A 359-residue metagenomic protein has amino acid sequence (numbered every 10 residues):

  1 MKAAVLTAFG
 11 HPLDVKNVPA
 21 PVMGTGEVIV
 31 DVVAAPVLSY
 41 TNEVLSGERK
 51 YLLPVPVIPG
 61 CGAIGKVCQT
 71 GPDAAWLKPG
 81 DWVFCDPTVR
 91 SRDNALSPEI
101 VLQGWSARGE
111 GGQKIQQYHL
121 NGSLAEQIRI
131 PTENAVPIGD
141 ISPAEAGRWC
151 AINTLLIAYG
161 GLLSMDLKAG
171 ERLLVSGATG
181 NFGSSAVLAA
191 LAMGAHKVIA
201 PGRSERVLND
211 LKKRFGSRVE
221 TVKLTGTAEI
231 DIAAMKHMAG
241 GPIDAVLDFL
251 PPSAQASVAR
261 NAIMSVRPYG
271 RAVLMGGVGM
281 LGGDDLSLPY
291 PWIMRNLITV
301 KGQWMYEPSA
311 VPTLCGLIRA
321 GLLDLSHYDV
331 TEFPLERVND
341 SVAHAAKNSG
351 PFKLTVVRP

Functional and structural regions predicted by a protein language model:
P21-A35, E48-I100, I141: Glycine-rich beta-strand-centered segment in the early N-terminal region that forms part of a ligand/cofactor-binding
V89-L174: NAD(P)H dinucleotide-binding glycine-rich loop of Rossmann-like/cofactor-binding domains, especially the beta1-alpha1
I157, N181-F182: Hydrophobic/small residue at the entry helix of a nucleotide-binding pocket
A158-G160, R260, Y306-P359: C-terminal hydrophobic helical "lid"/dimerization subdomain of Rossmann-like NAD(P)H-dependent oxidoreductases
V175, L191-A259: Adenosine-nucleotide cofactor-binding segment
A178: NAD(P)H cofactor-binding loop motif with strongest signal on the N-terminal glycine-rich segment
A195, D210-K213, D244, L250-A320 (+1 more regions): Glycine-rich phosphate-binding loop and adjacent beta-alpha segment of Rossmann(oid) nucleotide-cofactor-binding
